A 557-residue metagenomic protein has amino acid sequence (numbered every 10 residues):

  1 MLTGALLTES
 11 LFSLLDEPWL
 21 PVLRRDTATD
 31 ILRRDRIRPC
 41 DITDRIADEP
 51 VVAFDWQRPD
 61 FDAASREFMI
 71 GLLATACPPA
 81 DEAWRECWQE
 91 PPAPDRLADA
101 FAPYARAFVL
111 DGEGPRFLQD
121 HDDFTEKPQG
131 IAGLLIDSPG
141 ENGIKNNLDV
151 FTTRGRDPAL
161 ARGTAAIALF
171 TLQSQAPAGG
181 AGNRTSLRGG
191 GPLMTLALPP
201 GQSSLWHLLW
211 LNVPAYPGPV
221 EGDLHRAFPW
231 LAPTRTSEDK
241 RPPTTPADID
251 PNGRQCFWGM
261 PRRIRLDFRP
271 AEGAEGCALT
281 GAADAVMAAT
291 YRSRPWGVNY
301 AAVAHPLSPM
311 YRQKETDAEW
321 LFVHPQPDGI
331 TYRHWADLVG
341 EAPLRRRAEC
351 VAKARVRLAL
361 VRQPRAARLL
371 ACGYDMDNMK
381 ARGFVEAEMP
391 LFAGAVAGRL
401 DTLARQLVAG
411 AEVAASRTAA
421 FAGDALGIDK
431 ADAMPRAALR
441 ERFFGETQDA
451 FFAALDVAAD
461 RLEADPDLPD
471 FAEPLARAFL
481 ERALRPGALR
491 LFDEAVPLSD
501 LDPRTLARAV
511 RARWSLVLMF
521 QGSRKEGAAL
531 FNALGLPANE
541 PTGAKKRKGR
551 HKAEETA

Functional and structural regions predicted by a protein language model:
M1-I144, T171-A557: Extended alpha-helical scaffolding segments
T153-R156, E272: Flanking scaffold residues of small Cys/His-coordinated metal-binding clusters
A161-T164, T280: Short Cys/His-rich metal-coordination motifs, predominantly Zn2+-binding knuckles/fingers
